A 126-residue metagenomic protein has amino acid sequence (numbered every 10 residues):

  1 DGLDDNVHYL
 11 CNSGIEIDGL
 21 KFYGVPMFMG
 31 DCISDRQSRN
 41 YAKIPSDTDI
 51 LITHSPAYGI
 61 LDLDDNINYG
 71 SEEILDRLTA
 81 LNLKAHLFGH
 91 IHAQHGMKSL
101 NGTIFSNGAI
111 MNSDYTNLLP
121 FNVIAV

Functional and structural regions predicted by a protein language model:
D1-E73, A109-I110: Conserved catalytic scaffold of divalent metal-dependent phosphoesterases
G14-D18, E73-L81, A85, H92-V126: Binuclear metal-dependent phosphoesterase catalytic core
R36-S38, D64-I67, H90, Q94 (+1 more regions): Generic preference for flexible, low-structure residues
I52-H54, A85-H90: Glycine-rich anion-binding loop/nest that anchors nucleotide
